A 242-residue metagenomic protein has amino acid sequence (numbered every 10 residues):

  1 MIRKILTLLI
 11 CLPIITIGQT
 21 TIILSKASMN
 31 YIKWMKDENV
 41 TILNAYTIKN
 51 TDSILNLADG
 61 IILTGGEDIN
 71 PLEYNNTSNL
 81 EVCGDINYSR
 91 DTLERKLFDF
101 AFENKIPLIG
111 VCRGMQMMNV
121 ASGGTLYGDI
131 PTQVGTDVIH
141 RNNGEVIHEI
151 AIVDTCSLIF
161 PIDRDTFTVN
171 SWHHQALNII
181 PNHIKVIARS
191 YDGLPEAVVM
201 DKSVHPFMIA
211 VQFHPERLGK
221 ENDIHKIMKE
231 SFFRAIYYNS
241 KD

Functional and structural regions predicted by a protein language model:
M1-V111, N119-Y127, P131-L158, T166 (+4 more regions): N-terminal beta1-alpha1 cap of cysteine-dependent amidohydrolase-like domains
G114: Conserved SAM-binding loop
S171-H174: A glycine-rich beta-turn/hairpin centered on an aromatic-Pro dipeptide
V204-A210: Catalytic histidine neighborhood in serine/cysteine hydrolases with alpha/beta-hydrolase-type architecture
